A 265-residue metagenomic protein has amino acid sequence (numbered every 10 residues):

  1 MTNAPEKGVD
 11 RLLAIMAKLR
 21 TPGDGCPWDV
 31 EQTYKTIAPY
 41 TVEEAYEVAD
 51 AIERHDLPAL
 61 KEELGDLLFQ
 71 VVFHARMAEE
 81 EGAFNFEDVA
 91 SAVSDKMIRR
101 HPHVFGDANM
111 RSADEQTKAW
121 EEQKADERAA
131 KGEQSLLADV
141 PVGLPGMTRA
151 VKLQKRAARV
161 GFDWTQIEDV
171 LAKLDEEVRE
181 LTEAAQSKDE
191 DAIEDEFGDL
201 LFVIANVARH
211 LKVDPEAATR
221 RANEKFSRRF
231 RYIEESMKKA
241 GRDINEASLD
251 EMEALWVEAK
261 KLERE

Functional and structural regions predicted by a protein language model:
M1-E63, F69-F197, L201-E265: Flexible "arm" and connector segments at domain edges
